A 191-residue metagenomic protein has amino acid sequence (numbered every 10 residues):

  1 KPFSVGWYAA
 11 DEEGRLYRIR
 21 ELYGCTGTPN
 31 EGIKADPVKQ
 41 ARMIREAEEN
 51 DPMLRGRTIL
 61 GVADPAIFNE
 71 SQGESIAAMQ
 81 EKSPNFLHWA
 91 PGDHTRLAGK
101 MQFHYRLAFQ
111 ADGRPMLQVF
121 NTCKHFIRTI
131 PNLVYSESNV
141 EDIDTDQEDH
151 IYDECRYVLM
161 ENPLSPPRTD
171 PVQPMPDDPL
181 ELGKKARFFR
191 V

Functional and structural regions predicted by a protein language model:
F3, I59, Y152: Residue-level detector of short, conserved catalytic/binding motifs and their immediate flanks
F3-Y8, R156: Short beta-strand scaffold segments in enzyme catalytic cores
G6, E12-D144, S165, T169 (+2 more regions): Mg2+-dependent endonuclease catalytic cores in nucleic-acid-processing enzymes, primarily RNase H-like
T145-P171: Acidic, Mg2+-coordinating catalytic module of metal-dependent nucleases/exonucleases that use a two-metal-ion mechanism
P176-D177: C-terminal secondary-structure termini that scaffold catalytic or DNA-interacting sites
